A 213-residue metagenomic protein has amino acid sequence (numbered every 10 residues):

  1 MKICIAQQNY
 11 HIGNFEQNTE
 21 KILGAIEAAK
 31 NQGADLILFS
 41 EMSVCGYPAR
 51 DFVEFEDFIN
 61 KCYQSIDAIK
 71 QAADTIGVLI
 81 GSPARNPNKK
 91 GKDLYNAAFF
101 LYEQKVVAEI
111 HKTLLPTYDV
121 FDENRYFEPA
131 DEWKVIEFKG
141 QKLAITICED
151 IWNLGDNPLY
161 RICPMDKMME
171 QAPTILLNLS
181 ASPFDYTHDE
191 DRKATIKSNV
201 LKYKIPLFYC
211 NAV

Functional and structural regions predicted by a protein language model:
M1-V213: Enzyme catalytic cores with a strong preference for nitrogen-chemistry domains
